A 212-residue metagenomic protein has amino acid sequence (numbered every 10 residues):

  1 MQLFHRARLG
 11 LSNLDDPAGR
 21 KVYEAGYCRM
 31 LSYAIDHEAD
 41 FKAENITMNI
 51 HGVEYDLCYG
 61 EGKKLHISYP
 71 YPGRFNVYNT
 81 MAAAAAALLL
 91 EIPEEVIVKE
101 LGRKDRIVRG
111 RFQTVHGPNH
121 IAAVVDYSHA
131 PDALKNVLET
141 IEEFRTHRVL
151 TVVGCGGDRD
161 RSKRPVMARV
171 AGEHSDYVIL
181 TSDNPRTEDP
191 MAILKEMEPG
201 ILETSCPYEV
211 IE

Functional and structural regions predicted by a protein language model:
M1-A123, T146, E198-E209: Acidic, Mg2+-coordinating active-site environments of NTP-dependent enzymes
R8, D126, D176-V178: Conserved acidic residues
S12, Y127, R186-P190: Alpha-helix initiation/capping motif
D16, S128-A130, G157: Short, glycine/acidic-enriched loop or turn micro-motifs at the edges of active sites
V22-E24, L88, K135, K163 (+1 more regions): Hydrophobic alpha-helical membrane-insertion segments
Y71-G73, H129, N184: A generic structural motif
R106-G110, V125-N136: Glycine-rich phosphate/pyrophosphate-binding beta-alpha loops
V108, D132, E139-T204, E212: Active-site beta-alpha connecting loops in nucleotide-dependent enzymes
